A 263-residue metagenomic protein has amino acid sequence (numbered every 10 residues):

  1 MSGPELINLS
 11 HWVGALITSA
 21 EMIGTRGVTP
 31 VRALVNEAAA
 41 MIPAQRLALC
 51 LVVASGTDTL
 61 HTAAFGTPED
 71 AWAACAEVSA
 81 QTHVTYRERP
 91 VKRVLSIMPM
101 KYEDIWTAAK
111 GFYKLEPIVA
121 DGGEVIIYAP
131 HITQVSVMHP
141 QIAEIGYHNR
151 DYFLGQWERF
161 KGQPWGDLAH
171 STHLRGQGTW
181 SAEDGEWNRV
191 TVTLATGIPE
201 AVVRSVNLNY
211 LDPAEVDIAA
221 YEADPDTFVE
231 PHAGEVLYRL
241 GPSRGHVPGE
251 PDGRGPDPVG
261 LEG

Functional and structural regions predicted by a protein language model:
M1, G111, Q141-G146, N209-L211 (+1 more regions): Short secondary-structure boundary/capping segments
M1-Y86, P117: Conserved, well-structured core segments that form the ligand-binding/active-site neighborhood of functional domains
V53-T67, P90-T107, K114: Glycine-rich phosphate/diphosphate-binding loops and the adjacent beta-loop-alpha structural elements that coordinate
G56-L60, K101-D104, T133-M138, E200-V202 (+1 more regions): Flexible loop/turn segments at secondary-structure boundaries
A74-H83, K110-K114, H170-D184, N207-E222: A short, acidic, amphipathic alpha-helical segment used as a generic capping/interface helix at domain edges
R93-I97, I126, V229-E230: Structural motif
Y102-T193: C-terminal catalytic subdomain
E186-G263: Extended hydrophobic packing segments that form well-structured cores
